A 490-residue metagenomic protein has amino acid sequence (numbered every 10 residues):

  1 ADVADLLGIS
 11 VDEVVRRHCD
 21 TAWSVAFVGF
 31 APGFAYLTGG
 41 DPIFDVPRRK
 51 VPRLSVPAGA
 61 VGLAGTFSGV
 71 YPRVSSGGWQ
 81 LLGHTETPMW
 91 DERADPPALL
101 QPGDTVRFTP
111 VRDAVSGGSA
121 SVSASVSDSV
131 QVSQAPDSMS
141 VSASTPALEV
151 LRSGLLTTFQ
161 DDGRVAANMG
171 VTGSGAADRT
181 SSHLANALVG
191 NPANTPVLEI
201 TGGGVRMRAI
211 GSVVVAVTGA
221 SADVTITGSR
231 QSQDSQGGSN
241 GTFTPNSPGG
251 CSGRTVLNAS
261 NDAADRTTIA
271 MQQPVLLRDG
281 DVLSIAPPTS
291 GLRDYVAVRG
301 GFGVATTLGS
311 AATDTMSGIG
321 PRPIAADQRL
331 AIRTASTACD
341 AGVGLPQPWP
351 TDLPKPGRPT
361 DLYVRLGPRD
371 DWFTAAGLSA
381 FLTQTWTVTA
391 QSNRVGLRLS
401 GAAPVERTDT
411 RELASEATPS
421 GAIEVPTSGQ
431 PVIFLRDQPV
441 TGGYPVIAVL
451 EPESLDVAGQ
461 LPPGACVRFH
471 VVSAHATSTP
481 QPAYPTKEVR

Functional and structural regions predicted by a protein language model:
A1-A124, D128-D234, N240-G249, G253-R490: Conserved "landmark" site that anchors the functional core of diverse proteins
